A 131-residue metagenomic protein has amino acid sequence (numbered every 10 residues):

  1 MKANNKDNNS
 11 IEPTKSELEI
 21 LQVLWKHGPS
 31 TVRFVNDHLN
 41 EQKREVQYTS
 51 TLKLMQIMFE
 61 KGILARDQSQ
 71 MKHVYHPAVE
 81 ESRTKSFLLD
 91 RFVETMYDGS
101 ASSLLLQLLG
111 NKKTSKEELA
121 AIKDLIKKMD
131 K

Functional and structural regions predicted by a protein language model:
P13, V23-T31: Short capping segments at the starts of secondary-structure elements
T14, S69-L88: Short, cationic-aromatic polyanion-contact patches
L18-Q22: Pre-recognition alpha-helix immediately N-terminal to the DNA-recognition helix within helix-turn-helix or winged-helix
S30-L39: Short acidic, hydrophobic short linear motifs in intrinsically disordered regions
H38-V46: Short helix-coil junctions and helix-kink-helix linkers
L52-Q56: Short, hydrophobic-biased segments on the C-terminal half of alpha helices that form "recognition helices"
G62: Glycine-centered, phosphate/nucleic-acid-interacting loop/turn motifs that mediate DNA/RNA or nucleotide
L88-D130: Amphipathic alpha-helical dimerization/coiled-coil segments that flank or bridge DNA-binding/regulatory modules
